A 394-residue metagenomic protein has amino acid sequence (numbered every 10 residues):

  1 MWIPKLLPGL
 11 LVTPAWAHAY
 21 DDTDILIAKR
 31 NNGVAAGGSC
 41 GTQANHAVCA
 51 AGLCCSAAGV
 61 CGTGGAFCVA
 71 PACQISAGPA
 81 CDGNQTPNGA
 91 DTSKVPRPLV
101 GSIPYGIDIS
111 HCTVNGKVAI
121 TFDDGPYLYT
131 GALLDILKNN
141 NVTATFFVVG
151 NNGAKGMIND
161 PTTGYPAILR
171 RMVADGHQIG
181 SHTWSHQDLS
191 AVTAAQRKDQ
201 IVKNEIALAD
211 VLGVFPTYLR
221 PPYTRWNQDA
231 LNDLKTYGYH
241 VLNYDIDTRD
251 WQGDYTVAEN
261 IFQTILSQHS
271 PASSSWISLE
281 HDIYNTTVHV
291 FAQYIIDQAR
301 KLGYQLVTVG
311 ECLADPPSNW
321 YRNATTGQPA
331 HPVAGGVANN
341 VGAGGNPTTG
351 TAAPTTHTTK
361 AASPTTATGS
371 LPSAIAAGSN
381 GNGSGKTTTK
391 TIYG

Functional and structural regions predicted by a protein language model:
W2-H18: Cleavable N-terminal signal peptides of Sec/SRP-targeted secreted and luminal proteins
H18-T42, P71-S110, N323, H331-G394: Fungal extracellular Ser/Thr-rich, low-complexity intrinsically disordered regions
T42-A57, C61-V69, Q74-I75: Extracellular, cysteine-rich, disulfide-stabilized repeat modules with beta-strand cores
A51, V114-K117, N140-T145, A174-G180 (+4 more regions): Loop/turn elements at helix/coil->beta-strand transitions in domains of secreted/extracellular proteins
G89-Q196, Q200-P216: Active-site beta->alpha N-cap acidic-glycine motif
F122-D124, F146-G150, S181-T183, P221-Y223 (+3 more regions): A cross-domain feature marking catalytic cores of carbohydrate-active enzymes and several ubiquitous metabolic/repair
I158-P161, A174, S185-V214, R225-S274 (+1 more regions): Alpha-helical scaffold elements lining the catalytic groove of polysaccharide deacetylases
L266-G310: Catalytic grooves of carbohydrate-active enzymes
